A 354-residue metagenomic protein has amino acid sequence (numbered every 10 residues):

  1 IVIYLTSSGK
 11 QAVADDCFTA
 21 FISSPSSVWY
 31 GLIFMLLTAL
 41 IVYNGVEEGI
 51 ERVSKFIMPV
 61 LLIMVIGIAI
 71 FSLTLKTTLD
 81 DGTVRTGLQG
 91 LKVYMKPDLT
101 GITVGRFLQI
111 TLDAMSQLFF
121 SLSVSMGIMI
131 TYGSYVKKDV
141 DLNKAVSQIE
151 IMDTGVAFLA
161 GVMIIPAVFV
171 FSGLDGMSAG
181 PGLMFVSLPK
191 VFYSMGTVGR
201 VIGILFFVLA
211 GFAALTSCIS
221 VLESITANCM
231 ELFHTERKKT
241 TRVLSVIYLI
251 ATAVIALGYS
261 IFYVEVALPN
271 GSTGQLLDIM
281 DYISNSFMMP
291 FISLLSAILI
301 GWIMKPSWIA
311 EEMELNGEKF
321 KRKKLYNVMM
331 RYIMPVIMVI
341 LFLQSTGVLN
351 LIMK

Functional and structural regions predicted by a protein language model:
I1-D16, G211-N228, P290, L294 (+2 more regions): Hydrophobic transmembrane alpha-helices that form the core helical bundles of multi-pass secondary transporters
I1-E47, T77-L112, P181-F185, I261-I279 (+2 more regions): Inter-helical loop and helix-membrane interface segments of multi-pass membrane transporters/permeases
T6-Y43, S123-I130, S134, I204-V208 (+2 more regions): Transmembrane alpha-helical segments of multi-pass small-molecule transport proteins
V28-W29, M152-F158, R200-G203, F212-L215 (+2 more regions): Loop-to-transmembrane helix boundary motifs in multi-pass membrane proteins
Y30-S72: Membrane-interface loop-to-helix entry segments
K55-L215, I219, F233, K239-T240 (+1 more regions): Membrane-embedded translocation segments of transport machinery
L215-S220, T241-I255, Y259, D278-E312: Hydrophobic alpha-helical segments of multi-pass membrane transport proteins
N270-G301, K321-K354: A generic transmembrane alpha-helix motif of multi-pass inner-membrane proteins
